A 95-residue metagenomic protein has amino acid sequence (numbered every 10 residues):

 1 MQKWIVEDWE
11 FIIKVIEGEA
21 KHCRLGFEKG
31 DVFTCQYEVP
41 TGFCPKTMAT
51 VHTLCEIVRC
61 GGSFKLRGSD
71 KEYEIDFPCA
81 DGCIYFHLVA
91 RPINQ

Functional and structural regions predicted by a protein language model:
Q2-K14: Short, basic/aromatic beta-hairpin or loop at an interaction surface
I13-C23: N-terminal first-folded block
G18-A20, Y37-F43: Short, charged beta-turn/beta-strand-edge "cap" motif at the junction between a beta-strand and an adjacent loop
P45-G62: Short, compositionally biased
G62-Q95: Short, compact, well-ordered microdomains
